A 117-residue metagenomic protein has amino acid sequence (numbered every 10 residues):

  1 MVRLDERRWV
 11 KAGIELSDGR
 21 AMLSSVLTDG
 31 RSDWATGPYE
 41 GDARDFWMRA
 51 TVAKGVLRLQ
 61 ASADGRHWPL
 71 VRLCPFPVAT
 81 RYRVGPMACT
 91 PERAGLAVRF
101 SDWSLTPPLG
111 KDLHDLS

Functional and structural regions predicted by a protein language model:
M1-S117: Extracellular glycan-recognition regions
